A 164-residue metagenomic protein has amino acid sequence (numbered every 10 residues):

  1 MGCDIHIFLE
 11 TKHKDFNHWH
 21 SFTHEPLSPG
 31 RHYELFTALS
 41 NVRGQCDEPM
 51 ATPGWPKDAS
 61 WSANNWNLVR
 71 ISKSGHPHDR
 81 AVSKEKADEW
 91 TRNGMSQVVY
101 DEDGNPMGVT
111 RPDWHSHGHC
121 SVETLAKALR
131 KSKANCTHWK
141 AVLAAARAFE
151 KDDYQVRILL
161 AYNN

Functional and structural regions predicted by a protein language model:
M1-V156, Y162-N164: Acidic (Asp/Glu-rich) sequence patches and key acidic residues that form negatively charged surfaces used
